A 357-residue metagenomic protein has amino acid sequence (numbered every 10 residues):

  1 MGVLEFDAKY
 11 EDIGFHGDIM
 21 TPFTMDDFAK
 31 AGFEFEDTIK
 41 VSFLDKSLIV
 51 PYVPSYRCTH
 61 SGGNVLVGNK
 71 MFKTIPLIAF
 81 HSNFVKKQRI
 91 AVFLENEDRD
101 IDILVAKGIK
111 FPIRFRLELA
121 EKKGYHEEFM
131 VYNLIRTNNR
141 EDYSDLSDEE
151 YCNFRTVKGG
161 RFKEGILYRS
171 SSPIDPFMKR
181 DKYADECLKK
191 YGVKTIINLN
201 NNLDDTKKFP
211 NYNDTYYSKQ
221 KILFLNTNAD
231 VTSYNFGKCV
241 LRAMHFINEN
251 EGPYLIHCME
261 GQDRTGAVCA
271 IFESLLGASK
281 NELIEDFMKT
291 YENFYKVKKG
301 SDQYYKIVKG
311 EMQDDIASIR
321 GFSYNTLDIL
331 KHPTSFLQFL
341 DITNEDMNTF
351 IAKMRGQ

Functional and structural regions predicted by a protein language model:
M1-G124: Long, compositionally biased stretches
G108-L255, A267-Q357: Cys-dependent protein tyrosine phosphatase-like superfamily
E260, R264-T265: Ser/Thr-glycine-rich phosphate-binding loops at phosphate-binding pockets of nucleotides, nucleotide cofactors
